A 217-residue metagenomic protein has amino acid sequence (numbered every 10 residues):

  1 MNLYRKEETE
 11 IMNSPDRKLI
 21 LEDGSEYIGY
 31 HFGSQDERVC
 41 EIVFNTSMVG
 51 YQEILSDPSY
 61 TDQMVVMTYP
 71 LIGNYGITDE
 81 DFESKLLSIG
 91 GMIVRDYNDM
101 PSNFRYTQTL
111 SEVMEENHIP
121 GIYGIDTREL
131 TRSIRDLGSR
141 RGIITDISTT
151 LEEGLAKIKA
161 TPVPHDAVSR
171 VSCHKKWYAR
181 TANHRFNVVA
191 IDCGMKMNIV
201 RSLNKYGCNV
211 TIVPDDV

Functional and structural regions predicted by a protein language model:
L3-V217: RNA-binding accessory domains that recognize and position tRNA/RNA substrates
